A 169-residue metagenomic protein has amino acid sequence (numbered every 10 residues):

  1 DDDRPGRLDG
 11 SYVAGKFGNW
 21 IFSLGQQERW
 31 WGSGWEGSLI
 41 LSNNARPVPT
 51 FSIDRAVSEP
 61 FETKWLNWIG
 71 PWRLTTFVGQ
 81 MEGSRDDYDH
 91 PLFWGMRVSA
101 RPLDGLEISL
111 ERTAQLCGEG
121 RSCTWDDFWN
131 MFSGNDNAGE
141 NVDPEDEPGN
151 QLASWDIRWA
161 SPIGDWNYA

Functional and structural regions predicted by a protein language model:
D1-Q26, S52-R55: Beta-barrel outer-membrane channel/assembly domains of diderm bacteria
D2-P5, D9, S42-P49, D146-A153: Phosphate/oxyanion-binding active-site loops and adjacent basic polyanion-contact surfaces
P5, L39-I40, H90-G95: Short secondary-structure boundary/capping segments
R7-L8, G32-L39, Q80-G83: Short acidic, glycine/Ser/Thr-rich loop/turn "cap" segments at secondary-structure junctions
F22, Q27-T50: Aromatic-lined, polymer-binding surfaces characteristic of secreted/periplasmic polysaccharide-degrading enzymes
W30, T50-A169: Signature for the C-terminal beta-barrel architecture of outer-membrane proteins
